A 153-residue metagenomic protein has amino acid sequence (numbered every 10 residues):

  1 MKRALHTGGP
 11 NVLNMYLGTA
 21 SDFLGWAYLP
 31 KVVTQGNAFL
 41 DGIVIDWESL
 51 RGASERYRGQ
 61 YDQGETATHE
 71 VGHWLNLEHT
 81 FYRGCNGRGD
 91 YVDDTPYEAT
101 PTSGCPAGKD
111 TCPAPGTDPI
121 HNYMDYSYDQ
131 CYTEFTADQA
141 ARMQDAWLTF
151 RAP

Functional and structural regions predicted by a protein language model:
M1-S103: Metzincin-family zinc-dependent endopeptidase catalytic domain
T95-P153: Metalloprotease/metallohydrolase-associated module, dominated by Zn2+-dependent proteases
